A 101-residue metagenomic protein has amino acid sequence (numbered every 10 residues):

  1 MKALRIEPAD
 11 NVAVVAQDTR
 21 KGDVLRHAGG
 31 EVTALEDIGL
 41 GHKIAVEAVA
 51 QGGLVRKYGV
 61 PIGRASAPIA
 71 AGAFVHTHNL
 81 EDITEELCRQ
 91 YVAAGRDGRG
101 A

Functional and structural regions predicted by a protein language model:
K2-A101: N-terminal small-residue-enriched
